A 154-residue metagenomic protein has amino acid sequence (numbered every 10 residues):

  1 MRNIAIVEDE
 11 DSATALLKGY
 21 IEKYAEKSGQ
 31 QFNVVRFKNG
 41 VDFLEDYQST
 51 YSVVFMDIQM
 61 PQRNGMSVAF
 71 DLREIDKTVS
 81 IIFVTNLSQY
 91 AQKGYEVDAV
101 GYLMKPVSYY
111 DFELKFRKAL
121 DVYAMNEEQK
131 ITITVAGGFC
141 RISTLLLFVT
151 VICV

Functional and structural regions predicted by a protein language model:
M1-N3: Non-catalytic signal-transmission and effector/linker regions of two-component phosphorelay proteins
E8: Conserved acidic carboxylate
D11-V35, E74: Two-component/phosphorelay signaling modules centered on CheY-like receiver
Q30, K77, Q129: Residue-level signal for beta-strand positions within conserved beta-sheet cores that form or flank
N33-V53: Acidic, metal-coordinating helix/loop segments flanking the phosphotransfer/catalytic sites of two-component signaling
E45, Y51-N126: CheY-like receiver
R117-V154: Conserved binding/recognition cores within well-folded domains
